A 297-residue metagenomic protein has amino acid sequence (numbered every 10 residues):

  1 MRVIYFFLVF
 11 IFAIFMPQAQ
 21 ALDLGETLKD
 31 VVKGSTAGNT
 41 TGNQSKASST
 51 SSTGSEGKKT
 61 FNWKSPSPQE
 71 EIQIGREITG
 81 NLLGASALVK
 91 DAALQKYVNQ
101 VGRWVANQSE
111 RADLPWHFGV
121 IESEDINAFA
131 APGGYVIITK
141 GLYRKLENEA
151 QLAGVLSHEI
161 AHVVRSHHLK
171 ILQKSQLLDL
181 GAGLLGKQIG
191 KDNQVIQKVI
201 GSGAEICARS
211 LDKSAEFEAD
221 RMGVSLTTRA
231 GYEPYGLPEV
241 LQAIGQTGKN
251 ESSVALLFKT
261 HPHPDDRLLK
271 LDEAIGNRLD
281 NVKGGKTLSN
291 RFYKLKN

Functional and structural regions predicted by a protein language model:
Y5-F15: Bacterial N-terminal signal peptides
F15-A21: Sec/Tat signal peptide C-region and signal peptidase I cleavage site
A21-E77, N107-N127, S166, L211-N297: C-terminal capping/extension segments of zinc metalloprotease domains
T27-V31, Q176-I189, V195-C207: Membrane-active amphipathic alpha-helices enriched in small hydrophobic residues
I72-S109: Short, highly charged
K90-W104, W116-E124, L180, I244-G245: Acidic helix-start/capping segments at beta-turn-to-alpha-helix junctions
E124-E149, E159-S166: Active-site scaffold of zinc-dependent metalloenzymes
Y143, A150-Q151, I160-Q176, Q188-I189 (+1 more regions): Catalytic Zn2+-binding segment of zinc metalloproteases
